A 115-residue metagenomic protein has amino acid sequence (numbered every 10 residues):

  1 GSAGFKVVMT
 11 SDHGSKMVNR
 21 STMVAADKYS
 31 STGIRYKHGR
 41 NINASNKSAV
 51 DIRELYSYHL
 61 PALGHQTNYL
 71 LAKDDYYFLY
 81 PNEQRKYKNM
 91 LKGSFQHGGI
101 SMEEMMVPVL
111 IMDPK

Functional and structural regions predicted by a protein language model:
G1-K115: Feature captures the catalytic ectodomains and active-site-proximal regions of enzymes that hydrolyze or transfer
